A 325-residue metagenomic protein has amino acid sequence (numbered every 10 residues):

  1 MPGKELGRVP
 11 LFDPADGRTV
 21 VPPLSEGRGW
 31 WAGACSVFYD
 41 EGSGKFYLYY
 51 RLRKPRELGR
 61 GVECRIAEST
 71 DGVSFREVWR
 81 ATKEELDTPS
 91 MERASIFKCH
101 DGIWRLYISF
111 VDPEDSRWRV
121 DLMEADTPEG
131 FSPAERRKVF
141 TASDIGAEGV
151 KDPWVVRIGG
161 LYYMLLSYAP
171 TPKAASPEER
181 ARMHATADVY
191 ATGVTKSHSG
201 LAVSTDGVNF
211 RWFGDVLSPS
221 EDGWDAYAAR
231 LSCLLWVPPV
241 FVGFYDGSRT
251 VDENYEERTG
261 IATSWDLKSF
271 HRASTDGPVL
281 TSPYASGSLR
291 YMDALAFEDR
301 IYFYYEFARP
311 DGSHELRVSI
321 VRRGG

Functional and structural regions predicted by a protein language model:
M1-P89, F97-Y227, L235-S286, A296-G325: Beta-rich carbohydrate-recognition and catalytic domains
R93: Peripheral membrane lipid-binding modules
R290-D293: C-terminal structured domain segments
